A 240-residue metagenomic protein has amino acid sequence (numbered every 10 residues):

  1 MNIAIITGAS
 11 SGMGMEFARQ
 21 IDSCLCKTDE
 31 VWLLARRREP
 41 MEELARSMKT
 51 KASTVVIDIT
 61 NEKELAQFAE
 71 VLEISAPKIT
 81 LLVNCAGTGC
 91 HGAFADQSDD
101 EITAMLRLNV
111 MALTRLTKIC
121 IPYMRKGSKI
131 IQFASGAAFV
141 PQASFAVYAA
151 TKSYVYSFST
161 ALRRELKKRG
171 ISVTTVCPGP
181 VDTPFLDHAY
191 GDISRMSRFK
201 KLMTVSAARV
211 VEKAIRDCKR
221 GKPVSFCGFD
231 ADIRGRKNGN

Functional and structural regions predicted by a protein language model:
S10-S11: Conserved glycine-rich cofactor-binding loop
C26-E43: Conserved glycine-rich Rossmann-like NAD(P)H-binding loop of the short-chain dehydrogenase/reductase
C85-C90: Conserved NAD(P)H cofactor-binding loop of Rossmann-fold oxidoreductase domains
A93-F94, E101-T103: Substrate-binding pocket helix/loop in short-chain dehydrogenase/reductase
T117, T151: Active-site helix of classical SDR
S135: Residue(s) in the substrate-gating loop at a strand-loop-helix junction that position the organic substrate next
T175, R195-I233: C-terminal helical subdomain
